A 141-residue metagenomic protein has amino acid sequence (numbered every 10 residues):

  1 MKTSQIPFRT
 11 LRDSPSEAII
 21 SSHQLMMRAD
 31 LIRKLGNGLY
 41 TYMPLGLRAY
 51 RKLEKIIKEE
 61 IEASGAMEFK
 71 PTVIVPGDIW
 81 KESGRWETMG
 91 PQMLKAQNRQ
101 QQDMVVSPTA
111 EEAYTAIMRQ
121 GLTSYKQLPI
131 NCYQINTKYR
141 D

Functional and structural regions predicted by a protein language model:
M1-D141: TRNA-recognition modules of translation machinery and tRNA-sensing kinases, especially anticodon-binding
